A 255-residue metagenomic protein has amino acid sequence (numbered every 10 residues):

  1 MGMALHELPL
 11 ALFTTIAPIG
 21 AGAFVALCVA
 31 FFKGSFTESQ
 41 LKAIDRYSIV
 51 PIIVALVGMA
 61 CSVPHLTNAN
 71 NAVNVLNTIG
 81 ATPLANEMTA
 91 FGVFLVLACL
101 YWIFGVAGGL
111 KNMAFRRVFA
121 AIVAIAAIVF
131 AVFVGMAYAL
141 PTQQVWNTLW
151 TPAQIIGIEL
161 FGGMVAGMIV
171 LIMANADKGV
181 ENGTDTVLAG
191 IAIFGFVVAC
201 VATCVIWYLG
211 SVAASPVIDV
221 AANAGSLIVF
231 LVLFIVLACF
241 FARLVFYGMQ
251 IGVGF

Functional and structural regions predicted by a protein language model:
M1-L10, T37-S39, V63-A85, M136-Q154 (+2 more regions): Membrane-interface interhelical loops and short amphipathic "cap" helices that link adjacent transmembrane segments
L5-L8, I16-G22, S35-F36, Y47 (+1 more regions): An N-terminal structural lobe/cap that precedes and organizes the functional/catalytic core across diverse proteins
L10-V29, G92-A98: The first (N-terminal) embedded transmembrane alpha-helix
A11-T14, I228-F255: TerminUS-proximal long segments
I16-P18, S35, A90-G92, L100-I228 (+1 more regions): Long, contiguous internal "core" modules enriched in hydrophobic/ aromatic residues
F24-A43, A69-V73: Membrane-interface helix-loop junction between the first two transmembrane segments
S48-N68: A generic, lipid-embedded transmembrane alpha helix
N71-G108: A generic, well-ordered mixed alpha/beta core segment in the N-terminal half of proteins
